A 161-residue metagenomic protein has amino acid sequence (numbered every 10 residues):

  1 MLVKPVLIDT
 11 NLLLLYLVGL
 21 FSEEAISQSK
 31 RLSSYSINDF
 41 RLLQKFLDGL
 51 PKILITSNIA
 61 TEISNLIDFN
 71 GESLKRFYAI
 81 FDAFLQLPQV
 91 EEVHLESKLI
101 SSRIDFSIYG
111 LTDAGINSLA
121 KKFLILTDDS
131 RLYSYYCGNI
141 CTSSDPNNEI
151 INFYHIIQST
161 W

Functional and structural regions predicted by a protein language model:
M1-I55, N70-L74, I150-W161: Short, well-structured N-terminal submotif of metal-dependent ribonuclease cores
L2-V3, F21, S102-R103, Y109 (+1 more regions): Acidic, PIN/NYN-like endoribonuclease modules and their adjacent C-terminal/linker elements
D9, D113, D129: Acidic active-site catalytic centers that drive phospho-/nucleotidyl reactions and related ester hydrolyses
L12-L13, I59, I116, R131-L132: Alpha-helix capping/helix-boundary segments
Y16-L20, S64-D68, S134-G138: A short acidic (Asp/Glu
S29-S33, L74-Q86, D129-C137: Short alpha-helical "patches" and their helix-cap loops
N38-I108, A114: PIN-domain endoribonuclease scaffold, especially VapC-family toxins
L47-L50, G115-K122, Y136: Alpha-helix C-terminal capping segments
